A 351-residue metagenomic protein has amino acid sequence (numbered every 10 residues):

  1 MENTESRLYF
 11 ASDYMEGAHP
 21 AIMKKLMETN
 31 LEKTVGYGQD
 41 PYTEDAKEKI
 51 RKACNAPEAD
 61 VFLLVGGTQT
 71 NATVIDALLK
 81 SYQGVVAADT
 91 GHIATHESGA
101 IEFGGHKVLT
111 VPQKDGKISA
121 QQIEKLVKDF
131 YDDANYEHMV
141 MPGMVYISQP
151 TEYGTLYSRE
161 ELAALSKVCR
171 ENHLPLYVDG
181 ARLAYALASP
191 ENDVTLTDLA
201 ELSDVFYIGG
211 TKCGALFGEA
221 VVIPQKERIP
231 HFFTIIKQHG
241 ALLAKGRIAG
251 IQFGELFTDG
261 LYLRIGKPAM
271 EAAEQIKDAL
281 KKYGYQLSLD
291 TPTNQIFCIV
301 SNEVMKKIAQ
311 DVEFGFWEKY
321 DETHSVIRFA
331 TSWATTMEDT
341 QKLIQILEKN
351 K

Functional and structural regions predicted by a protein language model:
H19-G67, D89-A94, A100: Conserved N-terminal alpha-helix of the aminotransferase class I/II PLP-enzyme fold
A77-T95, E124: Conserved PLP-anchoring active-site segment centered on the Schiff-base-forming lysine
S81-Y82, E274, D278-K349: Conserved C-terminal alpha-helix-loop-beta "cap" of PLP-dependent enzymes that closes/shapes the active-site mouth
G105-G143, I147-P150, Y157-A164: PLP-dependent aminotransferase-class I/II
V108-L109, L176-V178, L287, F314: Hydrophobic beta-strand scaffold residues
K114, M141-P142, S148, L156 (+2 more regions): Active-site C-terminal subdomain of aminotransferase-like
Y157-S189: Catalytic PLP-binding core of fold-type I/II PLP enzymes
